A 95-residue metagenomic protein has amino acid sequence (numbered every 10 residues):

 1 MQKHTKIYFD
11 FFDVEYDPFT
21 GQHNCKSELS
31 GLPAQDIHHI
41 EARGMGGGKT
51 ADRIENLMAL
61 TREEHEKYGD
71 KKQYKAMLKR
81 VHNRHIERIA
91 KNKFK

Functional and structural regions predicted by a protein language model:
M1-K26, G47-A51, E55, M77-R80: Short, charged surface segments at domain edges that flank catalytic/cofactor-binding sites
K26, D36, L60: The −1 position to Zn-ligating cysteines in a subset of zinc-ribbon hairpins
S27-L32, E64: Short Cys/His-rich metal-coordination motifs, predominantly Zn2+-binding knuckles/fingers
P33, I37, Y68-K71: Cys/His-rich zinc-coordinating "finger/knuckle" motifs
A34-G47: Short recognition patches in nucleic-acid-associated and regulatory proteins
H39, E64-H65: Histidine-centered divalent metal-coordination motifs
G44-M58, E66-K95: Polybasic, low-complexity binding patches
